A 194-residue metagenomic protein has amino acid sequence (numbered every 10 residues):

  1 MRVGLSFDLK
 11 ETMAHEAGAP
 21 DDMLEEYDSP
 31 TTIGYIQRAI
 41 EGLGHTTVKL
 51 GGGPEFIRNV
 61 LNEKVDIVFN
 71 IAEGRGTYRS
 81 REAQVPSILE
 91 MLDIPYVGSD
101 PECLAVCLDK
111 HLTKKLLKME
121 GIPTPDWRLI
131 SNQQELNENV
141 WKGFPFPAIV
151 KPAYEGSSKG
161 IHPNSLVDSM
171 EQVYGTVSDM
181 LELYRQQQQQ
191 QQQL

Functional and structural regions predicted by a protein language model:
M1-S6, L61-K64, A105-L194: Active-site nucleotide/adenylate-binding loops and adjacent lid/helix of ATP-dependent enzymes
M1-V97, P101-E102, V106-L108, L112 (+1 more regions): ATP-binding N-terminal substructure of ATP-dependent carboxylate-amine bond-forming enzymes
